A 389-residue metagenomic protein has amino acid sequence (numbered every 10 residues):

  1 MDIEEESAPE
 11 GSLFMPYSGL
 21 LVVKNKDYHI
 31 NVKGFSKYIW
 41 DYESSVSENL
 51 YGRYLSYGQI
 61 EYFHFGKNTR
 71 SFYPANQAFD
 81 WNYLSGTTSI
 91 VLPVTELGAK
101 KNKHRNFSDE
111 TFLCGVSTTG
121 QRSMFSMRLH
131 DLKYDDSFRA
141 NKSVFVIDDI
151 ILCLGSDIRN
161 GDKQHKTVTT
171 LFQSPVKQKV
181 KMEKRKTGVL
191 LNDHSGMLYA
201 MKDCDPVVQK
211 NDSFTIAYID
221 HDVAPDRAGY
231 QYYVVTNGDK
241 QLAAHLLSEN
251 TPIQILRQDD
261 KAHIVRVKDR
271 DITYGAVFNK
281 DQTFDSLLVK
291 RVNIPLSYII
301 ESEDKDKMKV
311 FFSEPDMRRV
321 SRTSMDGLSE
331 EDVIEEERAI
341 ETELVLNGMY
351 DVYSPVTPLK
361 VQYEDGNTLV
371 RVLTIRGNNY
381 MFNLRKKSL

Functional and structural regions predicted by a protein language model:
M1-Y353, N367, R376-S388: Extended polysaccharide-engagement surfaces of secreted carbohydrate-active enzymes
M349-Y350, V356-Q362: Small-residue (G/S/T/A) turn/hinge positions that recur once per unit in extracellular repeat modules
V370-V372: Ser/Thr/Pro/Gly-rich, low-complexity intrinsically disordered stalk/linker tracts of secreted and surface-exposed
